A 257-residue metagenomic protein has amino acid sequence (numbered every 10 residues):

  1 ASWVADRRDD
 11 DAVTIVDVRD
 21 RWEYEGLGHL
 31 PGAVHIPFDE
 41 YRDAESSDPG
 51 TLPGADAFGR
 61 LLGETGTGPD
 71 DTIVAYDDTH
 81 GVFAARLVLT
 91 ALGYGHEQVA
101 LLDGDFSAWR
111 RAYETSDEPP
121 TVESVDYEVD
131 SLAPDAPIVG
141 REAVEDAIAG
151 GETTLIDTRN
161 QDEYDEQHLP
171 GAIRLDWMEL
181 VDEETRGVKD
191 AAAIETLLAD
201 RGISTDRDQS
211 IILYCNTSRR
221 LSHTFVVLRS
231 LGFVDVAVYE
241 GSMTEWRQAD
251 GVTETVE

Functional and structural regions predicted by a protein language model:
A1-T14, V18-T154, Q161-E257: Rhodanese-like catalytic fold shared by cysteine-dependent sulfurtransferases and DSP/PTP-type phosphatases
